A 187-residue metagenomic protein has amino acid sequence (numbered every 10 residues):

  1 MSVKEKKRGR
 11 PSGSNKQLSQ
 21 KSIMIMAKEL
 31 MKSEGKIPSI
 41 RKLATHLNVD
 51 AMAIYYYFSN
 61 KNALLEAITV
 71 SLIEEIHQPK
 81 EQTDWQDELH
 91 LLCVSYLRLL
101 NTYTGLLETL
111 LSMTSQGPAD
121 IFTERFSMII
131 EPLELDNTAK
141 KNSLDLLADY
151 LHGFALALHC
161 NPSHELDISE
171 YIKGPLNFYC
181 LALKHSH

Functional and structural regions predicted by a protein language model:
M1-K42, H46, S59-E66: Basic, helix-initiating cap at the start of DNA-binding domains
M1-K7, C160-H187: C-terminal peripheral helix-coil segments that are non-catalytic and often amphipathic
K21-E29, S33, A63-P79, D87 (+2 more regions): Alpha-helical structural segments
V49-F58: Short hydrophobic/aromatic patch on the recognition helix
F58, I68-T69, L144: DNA major-groove recognition helix of helix-turn-helix
H77-E108, L147: Hydrophobic alpha-helical connector segments
R98-T138: Short secondary-structure transition hinges
F122-E165, L183-H187: Hydrophobic alpha-helical bundle segments that form small-molecule/ligand-binding pockets
